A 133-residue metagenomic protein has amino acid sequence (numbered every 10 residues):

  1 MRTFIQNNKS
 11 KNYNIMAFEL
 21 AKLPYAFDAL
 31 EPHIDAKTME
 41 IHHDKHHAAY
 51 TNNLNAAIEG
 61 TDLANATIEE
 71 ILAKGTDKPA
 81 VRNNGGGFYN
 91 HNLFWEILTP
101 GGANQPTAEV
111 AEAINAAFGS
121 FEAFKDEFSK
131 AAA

Functional and structural regions predicted by a protein language model:
M1-I15: Short, Lys/Arg-enriched N-terminal segments with co-localized hydrophobic residues within the first ~10-30 amino acids
N12-A133: Feature for soluble, non-membrane regions of globular proteins
